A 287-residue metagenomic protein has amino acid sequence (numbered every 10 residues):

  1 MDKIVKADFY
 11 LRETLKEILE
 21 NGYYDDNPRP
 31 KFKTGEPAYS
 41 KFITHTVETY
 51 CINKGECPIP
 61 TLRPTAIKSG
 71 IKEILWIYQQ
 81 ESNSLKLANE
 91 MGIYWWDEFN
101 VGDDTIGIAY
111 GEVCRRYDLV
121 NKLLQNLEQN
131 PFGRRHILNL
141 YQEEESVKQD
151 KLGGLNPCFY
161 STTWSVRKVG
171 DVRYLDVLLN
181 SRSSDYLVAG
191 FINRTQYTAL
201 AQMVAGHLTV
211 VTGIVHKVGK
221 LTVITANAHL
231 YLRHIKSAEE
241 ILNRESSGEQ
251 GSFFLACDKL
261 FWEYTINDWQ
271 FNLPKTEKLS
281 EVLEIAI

Functional and structural regions predicted by a protein language model:
M1-I287: Terminal, non-catalytic protein-protein interaction segments that mediate quaternary/complex assembly
